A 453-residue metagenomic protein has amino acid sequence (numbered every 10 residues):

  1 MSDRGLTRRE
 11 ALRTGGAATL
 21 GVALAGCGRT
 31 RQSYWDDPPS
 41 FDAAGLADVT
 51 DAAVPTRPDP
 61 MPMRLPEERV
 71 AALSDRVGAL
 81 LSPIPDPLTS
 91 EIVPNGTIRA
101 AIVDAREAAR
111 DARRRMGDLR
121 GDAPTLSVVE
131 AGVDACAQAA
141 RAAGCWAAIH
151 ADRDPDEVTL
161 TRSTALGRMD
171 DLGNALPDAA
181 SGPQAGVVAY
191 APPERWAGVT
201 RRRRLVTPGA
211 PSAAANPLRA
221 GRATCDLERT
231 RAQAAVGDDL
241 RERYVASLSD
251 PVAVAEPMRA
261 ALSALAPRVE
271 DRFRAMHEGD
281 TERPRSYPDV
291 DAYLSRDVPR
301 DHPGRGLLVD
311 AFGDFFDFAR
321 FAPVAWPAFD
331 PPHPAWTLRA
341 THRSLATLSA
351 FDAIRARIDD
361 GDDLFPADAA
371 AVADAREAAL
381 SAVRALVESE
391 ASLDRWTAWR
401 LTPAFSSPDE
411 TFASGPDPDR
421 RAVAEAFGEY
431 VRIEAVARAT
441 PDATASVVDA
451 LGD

Functional and structural regions predicted by a protein language model:
M1-G5, E10-R29: N-terminal export signals
W35-D453: Extracellular/lumenal glycan-associated context and N-glycosylation machinery
